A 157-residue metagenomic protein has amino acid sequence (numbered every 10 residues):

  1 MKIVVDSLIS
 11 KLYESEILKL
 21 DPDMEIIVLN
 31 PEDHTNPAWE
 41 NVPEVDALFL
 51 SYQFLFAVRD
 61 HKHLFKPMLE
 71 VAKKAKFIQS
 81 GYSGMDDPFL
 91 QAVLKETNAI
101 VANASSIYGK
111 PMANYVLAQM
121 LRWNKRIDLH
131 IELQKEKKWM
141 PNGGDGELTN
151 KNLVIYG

Functional and structural regions predicted by a protein language model:
M1-F56: N-terminal glycine-/charge-rich "phosphate-binding" loop or analogous flexible N-terminal tail
V5-D6, V28, G81-Y82, A104 (+1 more regions): Small/polar loops that bind or transfer phosphate-bearing groups
K11, E32-N36, R59-K66, D87 (+1 more regions): Structural motif corresponding to alpha-helix initiation and N-cap regions
L18, W39, Q91-V93, G144-D145: Short secondary-structure boundary/capping segments
A47-I131, G146: Phosphate/diphosphate ligand-binding glycine-rich loop within oxidoreductases
I131-G157: Glycine-rich NAD(P)-binding loop of Rossmann-like domains
